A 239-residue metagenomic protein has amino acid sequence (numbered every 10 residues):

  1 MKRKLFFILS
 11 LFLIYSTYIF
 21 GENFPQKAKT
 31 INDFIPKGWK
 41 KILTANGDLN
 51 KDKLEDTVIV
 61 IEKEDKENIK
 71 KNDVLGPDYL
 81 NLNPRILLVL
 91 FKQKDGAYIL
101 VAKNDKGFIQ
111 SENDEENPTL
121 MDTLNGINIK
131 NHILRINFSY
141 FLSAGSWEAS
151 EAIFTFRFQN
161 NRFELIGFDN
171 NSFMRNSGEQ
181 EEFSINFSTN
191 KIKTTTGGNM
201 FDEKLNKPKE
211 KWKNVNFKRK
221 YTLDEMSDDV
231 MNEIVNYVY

Functional and structural regions predicted by a protein language model:
M1-L5: Positively charged n-region of N-terminal signal peptides that target proteins for export
I8-L9, Y18-I19: Cleavable N-terminal signal peptides
I14-S16: N-terminal signal peptide c-region/cleavage motif recognized by signal peptidases
E22-K37, D95-N117: Blade-edge motifs of beta-propeller repeat domains
K29-D56: N-terminal targeting signals for Sec/Tat export/insertion, comprising classic cleavable signal peptides
L49-I61, N128-F138: Acidic/hydrophobic-patterned starts of short beta strands in beta-sheet-rich repeat architectures
N68-N104, F156-F158: Beta-propeller blade repeat segments, especially FG-GAP/WD-type strand-to-loop junctions in 6- to 7-bladed propeller
P118-Y239: Acidic, small-residue rich beta-repeat scaffolds with periodic aromatic anchors
